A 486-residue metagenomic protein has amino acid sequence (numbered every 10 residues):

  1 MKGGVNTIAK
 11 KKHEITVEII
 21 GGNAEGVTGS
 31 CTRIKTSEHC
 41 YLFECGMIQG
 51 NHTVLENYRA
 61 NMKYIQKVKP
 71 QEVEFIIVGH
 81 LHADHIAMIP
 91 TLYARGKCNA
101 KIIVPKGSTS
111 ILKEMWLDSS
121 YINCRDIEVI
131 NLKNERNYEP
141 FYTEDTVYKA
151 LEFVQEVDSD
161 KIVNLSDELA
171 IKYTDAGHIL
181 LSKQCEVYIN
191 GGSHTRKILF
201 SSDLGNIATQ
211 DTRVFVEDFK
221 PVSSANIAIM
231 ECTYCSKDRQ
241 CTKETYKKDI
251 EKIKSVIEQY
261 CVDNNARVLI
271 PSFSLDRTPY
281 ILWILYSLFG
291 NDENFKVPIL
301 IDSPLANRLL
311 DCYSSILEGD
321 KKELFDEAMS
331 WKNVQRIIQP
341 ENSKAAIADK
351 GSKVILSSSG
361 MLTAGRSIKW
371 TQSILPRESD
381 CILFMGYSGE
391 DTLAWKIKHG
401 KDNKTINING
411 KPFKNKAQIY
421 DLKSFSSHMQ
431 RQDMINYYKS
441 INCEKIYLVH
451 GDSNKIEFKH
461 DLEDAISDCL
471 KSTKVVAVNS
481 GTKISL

Functional and structural regions predicted by a protein language model:
M1-T7: Short, Lys/Arg-enriched N-terminal segments with co-localized hydrophobic residues within the first ~10-30 amino acids
A9-I77, H82, I86, Y93-Y280 (+2 more regions): His/Asp/Glu-rich metal-coordinating catalytic cores of metallo-dependent phosphodiesterases/hydrolases acting on
I34-S37, Y188-N190, F215-K220, I284-N291 (+4 more regions): Short, solvent-exposed amphipathic alpha-helical segments in soluble enzyme and RNA/protein-processing domains
I253-L393, V449: Hard-cation-handling environments
G365-T371, S426-I441: A short, acidic, amphipathic alpha-helical segment used as a generic capping/interface helix at domain edges
I406-M434: Generic long, charged, amphipathic alpha-helical segments
C443-L448: Proline-aspartate-enriched helix->loop->beta-strand connector
E457-K483: Short acidic, glycine/proline-enriched helix-loop-strand junctions
